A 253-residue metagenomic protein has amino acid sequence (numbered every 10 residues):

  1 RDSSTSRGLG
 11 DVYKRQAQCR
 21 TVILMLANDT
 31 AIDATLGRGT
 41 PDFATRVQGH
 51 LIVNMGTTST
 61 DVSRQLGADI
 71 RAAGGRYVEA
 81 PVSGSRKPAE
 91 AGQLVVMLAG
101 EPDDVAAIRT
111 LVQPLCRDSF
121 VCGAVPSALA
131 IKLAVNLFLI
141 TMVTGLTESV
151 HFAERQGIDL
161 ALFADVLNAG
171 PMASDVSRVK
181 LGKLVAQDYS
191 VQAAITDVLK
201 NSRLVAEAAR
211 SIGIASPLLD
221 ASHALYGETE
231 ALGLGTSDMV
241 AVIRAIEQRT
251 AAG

Functional and structural regions predicted by a protein language model:
D2-Y13: Single conserved hydrophobic/aromatic residue that forms the stacking wall/gate of nucleotide- or nucleobase-binding
R7, Y77-V78, S119, L160 (+1 more regions): Hydrophobic beta-strand scaffold residues
G8, A17-Q18, Q93: Alpha-helix C-terminal capping/helix-to-coil transition sites in glycosyltransferase folds
K14-Y77: Rossmann-fold NAD(P) dinucleotide-binding segment
G56-I140: Rossmann-fold dinucleotide-binding core
S127-T250: Helical "substrate-binding/catalytic lid" subdomain of Rossmann-like NAD(P)-dependent dehydrogenases/reductases
